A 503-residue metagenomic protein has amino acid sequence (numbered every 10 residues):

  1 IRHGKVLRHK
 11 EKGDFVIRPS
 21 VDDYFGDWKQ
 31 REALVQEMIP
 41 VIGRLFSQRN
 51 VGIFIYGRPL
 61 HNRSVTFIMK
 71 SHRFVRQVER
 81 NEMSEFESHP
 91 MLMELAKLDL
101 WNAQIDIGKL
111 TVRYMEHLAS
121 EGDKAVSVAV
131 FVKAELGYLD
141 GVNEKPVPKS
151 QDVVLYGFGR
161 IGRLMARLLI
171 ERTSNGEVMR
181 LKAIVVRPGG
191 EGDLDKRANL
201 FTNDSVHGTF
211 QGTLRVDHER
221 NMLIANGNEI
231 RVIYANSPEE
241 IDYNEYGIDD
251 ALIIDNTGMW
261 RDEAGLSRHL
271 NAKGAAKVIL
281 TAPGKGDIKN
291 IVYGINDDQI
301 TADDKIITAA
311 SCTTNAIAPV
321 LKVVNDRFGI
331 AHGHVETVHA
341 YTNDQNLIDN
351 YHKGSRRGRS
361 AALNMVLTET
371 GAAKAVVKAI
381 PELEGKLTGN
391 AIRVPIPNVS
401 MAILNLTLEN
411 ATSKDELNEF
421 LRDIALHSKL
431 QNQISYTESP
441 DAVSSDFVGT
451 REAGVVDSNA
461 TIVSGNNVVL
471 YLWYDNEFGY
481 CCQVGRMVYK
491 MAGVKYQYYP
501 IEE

Functional and structural regions predicted by a protein language model:
I1-D14: N-terminal amphipathic/basic-hydrophobic helices that include classical n-h-c signal peptides and signal-anchor
K12-N346, G354, R486-M487, V494: N-terminal Rossmann-like NAD(P) cofactor-binding subdomain of oxidoreductases, focused on the glycine-rich
G13-S71, R327-V456, A460-N466: C-terminal substrate-binding/catalytic lobe of Rossmann-fold NAD(P)-dependent dehydrogenases
R63-D140, E144-K145, G389, M401-E503: C-terminal active-site/capping subdomain that shapes the small-molecule cofactor and substrate pocket of enzyme
F86, P90, Y156, R160 (+12 more regions): Conserved active-site and cofactor/substrate-binding residues in soluble primary-metabolism enzymes
L164, L168, R268, P319-V323 (+6 more regions): Alpha-helical scaffold segments in soluble metabolic enzymes
I230-V232, L387, L470: Generic structural signal for residues in well-ordered beta-strands
S237, M259, K285, A340 (+4 more regions): Short, glycine-/Ser/Thr-/acidic-enriched flexible segments
